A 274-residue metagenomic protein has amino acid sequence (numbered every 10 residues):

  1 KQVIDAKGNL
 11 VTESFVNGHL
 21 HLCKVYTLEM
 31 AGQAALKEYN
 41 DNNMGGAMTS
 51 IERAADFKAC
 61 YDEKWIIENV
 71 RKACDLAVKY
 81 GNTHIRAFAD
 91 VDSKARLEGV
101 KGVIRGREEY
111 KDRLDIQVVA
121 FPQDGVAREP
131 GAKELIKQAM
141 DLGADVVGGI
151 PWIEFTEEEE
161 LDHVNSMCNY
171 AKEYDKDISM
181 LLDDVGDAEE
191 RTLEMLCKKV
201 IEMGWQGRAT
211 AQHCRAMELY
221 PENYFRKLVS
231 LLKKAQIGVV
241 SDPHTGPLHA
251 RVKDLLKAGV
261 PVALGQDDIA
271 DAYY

Functional and structural regions predicted by a protein language model:
K1-T12: Histidine-rich, glycine-flanked metal-binding segment
G8, H19, G81, A139 (+2 more regions): Conserved, mostly hydrophobic/aromatic
E13, D75, K137, N169 (+2 more regions): Alpha-helical segments flanking ligand/cofactor-binding loops in enzyme cores
E13-F15, R86, D177, A209 (+1 more regions): Hydrophobic "anchor" residues on beta-strands that sit immediately upstream of conserved functional sites
E13-V25, D177-V185: Histidine-centered catalytic micro-motifs
Y26-I66, T192-T210, L228-S230, A235-G238: Active-site gating loops and adjacent loop-to-helix segments of metal-dependent hydrolytic enzymes
G32, A54-L142, W152-N169: Active-site loop-helix segments enriched in His/Asp/Glu that coordinate and activate a nucleophilic water at divalent
V119-A132, D141-R251, P261, A270: Active-site core of metal-dependent hydrolases
